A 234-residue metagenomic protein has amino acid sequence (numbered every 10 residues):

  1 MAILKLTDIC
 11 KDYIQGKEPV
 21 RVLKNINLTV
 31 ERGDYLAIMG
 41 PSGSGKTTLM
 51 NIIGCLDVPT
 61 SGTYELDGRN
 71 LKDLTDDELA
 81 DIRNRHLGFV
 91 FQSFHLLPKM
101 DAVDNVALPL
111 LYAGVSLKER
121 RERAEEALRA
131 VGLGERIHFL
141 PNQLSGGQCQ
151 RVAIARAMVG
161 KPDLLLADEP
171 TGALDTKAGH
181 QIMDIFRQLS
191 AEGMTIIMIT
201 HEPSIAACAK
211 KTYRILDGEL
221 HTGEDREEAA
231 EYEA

Functional and structural regions predicted by a protein language model:
A2-L216: ABC family nucleotide-binding domain
K211, E219-A234: Conserved beta-strand-loop-alpha-helix hinge in the C-terminal portion of ABC ATPase nucleotide-binding domains
